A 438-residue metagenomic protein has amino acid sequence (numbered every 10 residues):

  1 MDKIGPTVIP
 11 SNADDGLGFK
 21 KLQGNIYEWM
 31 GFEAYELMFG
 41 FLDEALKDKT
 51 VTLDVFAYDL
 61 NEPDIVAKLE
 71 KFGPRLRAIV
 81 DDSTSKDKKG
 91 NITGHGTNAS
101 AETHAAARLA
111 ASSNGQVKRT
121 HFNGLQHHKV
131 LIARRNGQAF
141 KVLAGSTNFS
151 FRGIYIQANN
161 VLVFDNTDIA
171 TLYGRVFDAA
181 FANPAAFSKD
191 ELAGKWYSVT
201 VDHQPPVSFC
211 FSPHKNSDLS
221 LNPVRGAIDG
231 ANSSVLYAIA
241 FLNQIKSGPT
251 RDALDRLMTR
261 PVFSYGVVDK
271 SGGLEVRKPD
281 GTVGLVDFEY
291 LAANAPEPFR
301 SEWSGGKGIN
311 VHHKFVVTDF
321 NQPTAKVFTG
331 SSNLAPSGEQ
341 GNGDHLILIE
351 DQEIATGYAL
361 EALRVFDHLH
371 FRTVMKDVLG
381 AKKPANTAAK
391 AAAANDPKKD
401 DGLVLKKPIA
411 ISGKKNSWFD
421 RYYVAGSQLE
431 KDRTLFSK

Functional and structural regions predicted by a protein language model:
M1-E28, F32-T52, D59, P63-T147 (+6 more regions): PLD/PLD-like phosphodiesterase catalytic module centered on the HKD motif
M1-G18, G31, A179-D218: Active-site cores of enzymes that catalyze phosphoryl transfer or operate on phosphate-rich substrates
A45, F177, R225-I228: Short, Φ-rich (hydrophobic/aromatic) sequence segments
L162, R175: Core catalytic machinery and nucleic-acid-binding channels of phosphodiester-processing enzymes
E191-G266, G273-E275: Beta-propeller domains
